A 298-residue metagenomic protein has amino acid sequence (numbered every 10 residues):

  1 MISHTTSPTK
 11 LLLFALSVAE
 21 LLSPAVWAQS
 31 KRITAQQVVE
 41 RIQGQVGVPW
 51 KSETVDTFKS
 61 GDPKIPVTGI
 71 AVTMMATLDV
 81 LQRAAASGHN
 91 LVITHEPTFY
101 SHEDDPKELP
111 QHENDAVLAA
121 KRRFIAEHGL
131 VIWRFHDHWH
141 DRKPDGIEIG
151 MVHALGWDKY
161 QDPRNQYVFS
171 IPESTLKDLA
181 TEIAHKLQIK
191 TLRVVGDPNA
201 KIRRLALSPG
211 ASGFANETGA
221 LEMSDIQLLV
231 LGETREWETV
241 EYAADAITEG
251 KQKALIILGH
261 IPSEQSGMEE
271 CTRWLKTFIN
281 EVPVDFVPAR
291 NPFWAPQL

Functional and structural regions predicted by a protein language model:
I2, P8, V18, W27-L298: Hydrophobic structural segments
L12-S23: Bacterial N-terminal signal peptides
